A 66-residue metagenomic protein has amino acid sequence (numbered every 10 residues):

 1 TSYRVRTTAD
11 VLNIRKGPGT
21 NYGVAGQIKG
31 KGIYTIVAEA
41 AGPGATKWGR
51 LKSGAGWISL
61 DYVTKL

Functional and structural regions predicted by a protein language model:
T1-N13, Q27-G30, G49, T64-L66: SH3-family beta-barrel domains
K16-G17, A41: Short loop/turn motifs at secondary-structure junctions and domain boundaries
P18-G23: Short alpha-helix capping/helix-loop boundary micro-motifs
G26-T64: SH3/SH3-like beta-barrel superfamily modules
